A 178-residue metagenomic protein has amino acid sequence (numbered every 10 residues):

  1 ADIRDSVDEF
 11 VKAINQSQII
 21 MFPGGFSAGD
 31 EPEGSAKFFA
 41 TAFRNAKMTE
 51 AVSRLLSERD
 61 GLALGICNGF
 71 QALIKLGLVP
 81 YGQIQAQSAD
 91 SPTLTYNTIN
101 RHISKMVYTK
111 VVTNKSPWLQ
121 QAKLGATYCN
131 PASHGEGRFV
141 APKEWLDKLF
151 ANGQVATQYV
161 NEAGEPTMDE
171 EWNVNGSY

Functional and structural regions predicted by a protein language model:
D2-L64, F70-Q83, S88: Flexible gly/pro-rich beta->alpha loop and the following alpha-helix that scaffold active-site loops
R4-K12, Q16, T49-L56, Q85-Y178: Amide-donor transfer/coupling interface in amidating biosynthetic enzymes
P23-G25, I66-G69, L76, V112-N114 (+2 more regions): Fold-independent oxyanion-binding glycine-rich loops and adjacent beta-strand/coil segments at enzyme active sites
